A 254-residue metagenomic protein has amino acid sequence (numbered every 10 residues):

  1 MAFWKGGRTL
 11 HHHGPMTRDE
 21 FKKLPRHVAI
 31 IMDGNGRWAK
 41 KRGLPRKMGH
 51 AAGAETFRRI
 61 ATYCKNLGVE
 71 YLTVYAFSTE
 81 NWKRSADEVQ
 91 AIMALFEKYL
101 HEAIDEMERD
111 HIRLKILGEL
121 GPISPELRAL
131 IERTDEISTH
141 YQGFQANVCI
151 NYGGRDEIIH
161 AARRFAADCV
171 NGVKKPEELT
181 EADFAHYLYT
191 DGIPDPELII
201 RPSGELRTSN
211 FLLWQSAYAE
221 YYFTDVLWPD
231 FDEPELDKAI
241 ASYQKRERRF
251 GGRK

Functional and structural regions predicted by a protein language model:
A2-K254: Flexible, compositionally biased loop and terminal segments
